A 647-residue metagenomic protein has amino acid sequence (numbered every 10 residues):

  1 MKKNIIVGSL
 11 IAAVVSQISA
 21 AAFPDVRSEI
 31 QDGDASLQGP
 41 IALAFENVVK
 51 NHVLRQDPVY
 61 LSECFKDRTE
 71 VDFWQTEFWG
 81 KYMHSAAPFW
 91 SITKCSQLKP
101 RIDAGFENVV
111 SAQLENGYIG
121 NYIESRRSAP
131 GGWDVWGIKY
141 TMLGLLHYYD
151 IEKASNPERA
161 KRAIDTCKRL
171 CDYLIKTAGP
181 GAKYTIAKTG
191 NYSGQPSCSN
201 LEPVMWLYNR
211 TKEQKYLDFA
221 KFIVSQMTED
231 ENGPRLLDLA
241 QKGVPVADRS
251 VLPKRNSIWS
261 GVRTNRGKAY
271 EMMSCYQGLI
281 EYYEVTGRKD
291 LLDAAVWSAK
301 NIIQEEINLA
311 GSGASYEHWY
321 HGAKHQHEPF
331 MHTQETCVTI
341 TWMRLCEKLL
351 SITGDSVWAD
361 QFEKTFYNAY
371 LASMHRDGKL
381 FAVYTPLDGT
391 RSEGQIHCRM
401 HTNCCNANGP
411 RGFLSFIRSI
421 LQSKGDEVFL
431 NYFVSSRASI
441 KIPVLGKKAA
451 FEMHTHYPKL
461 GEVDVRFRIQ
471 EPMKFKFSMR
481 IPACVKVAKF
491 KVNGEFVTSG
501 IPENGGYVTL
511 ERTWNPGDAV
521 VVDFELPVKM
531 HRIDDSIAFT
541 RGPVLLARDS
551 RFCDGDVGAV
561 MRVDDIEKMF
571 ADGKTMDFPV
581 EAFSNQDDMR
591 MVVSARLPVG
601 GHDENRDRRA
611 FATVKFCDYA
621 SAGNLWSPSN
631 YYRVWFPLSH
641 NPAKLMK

Functional and structural regions predicted by a protein language model:
M1-N4: Positively charged n-region of N-terminal signal peptides that target proteins for export
G8-Q17: Bacterial N-terminal signal peptides
A21-S96, P100, S128-P157, S197-K215 (+4 more regions): Aromatic (Trp/Tyr) and acidic
V49, A220, A295, A359-N368 (+4 more regions): C-terminal beta-rich recognition modules with glycine/proline-rich loops and embedded aromatic residues
Y82, S96-V135, E306-S315: Helix-terminus loop motifs that line ligand-binding clefts
E124-V135, M142, A160-Q195: Asp-box/WD-like beta-propeller blade repeats and closely related beta-sheet repeat scaffolds
A178-L237, Q241-V246, V262: Solenoidal tandem-repeat scaffolds enriched in leucines and small polar residues
V485-R512, M530-D534: Solvent-exposed beta-strand/loop surfaces of large extracellular or lumenal domains
